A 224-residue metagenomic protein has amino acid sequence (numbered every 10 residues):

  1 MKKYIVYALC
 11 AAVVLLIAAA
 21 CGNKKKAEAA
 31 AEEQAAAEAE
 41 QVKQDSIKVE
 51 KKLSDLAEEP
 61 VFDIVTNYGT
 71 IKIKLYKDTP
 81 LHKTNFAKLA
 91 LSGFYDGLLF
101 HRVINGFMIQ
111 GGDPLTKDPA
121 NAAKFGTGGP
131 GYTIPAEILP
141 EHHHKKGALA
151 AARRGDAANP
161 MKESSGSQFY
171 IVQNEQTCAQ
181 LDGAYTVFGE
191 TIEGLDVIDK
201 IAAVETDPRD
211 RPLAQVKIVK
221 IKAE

Functional and structural regions predicted by a protein language model:
K2-Y7, L16-E224: Cyclophilin-like peptidyl-prolyl cis-trans isomerases
